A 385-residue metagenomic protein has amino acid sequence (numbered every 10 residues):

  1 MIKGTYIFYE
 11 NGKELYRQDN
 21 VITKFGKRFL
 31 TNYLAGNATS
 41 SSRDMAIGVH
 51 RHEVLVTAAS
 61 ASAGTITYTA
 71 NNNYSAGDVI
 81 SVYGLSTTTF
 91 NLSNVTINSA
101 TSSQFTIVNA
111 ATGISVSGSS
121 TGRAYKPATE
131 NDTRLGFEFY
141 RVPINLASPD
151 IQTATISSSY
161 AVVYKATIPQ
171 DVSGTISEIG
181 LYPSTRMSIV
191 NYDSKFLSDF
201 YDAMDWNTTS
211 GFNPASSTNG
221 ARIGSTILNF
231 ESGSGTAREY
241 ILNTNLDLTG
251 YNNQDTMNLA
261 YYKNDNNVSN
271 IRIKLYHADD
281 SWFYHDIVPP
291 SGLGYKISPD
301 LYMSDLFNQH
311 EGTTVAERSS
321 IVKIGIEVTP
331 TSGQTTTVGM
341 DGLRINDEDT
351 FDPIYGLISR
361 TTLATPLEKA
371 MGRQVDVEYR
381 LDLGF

Functional and structural regions predicted by a protein language model:
M1-E53, K126-S177, Y182-S198, N207 (+3 more regions): Small cysteine-rich, disulfide-bonded extracellular modules of the LU/uPAR three-finger superfamily and closely related
A38, N71-A76, D171-T175, T249-Y251 (+1 more regions): A short beta-turn/strand-edge loop motif at beta-sheet boundaries
E53-K126, L343, E348-D349: Small/polar beta-strand repeat architecture
V54-A61, N94-A100, A147-T155, S210-I223 (+1 more regions): Short, exposed beta-strand/loop patches in secreted or surface proteins that constitute
A70-N72, G84-S86, S99, Q170-V172 (+3 more regions): Non-cytosolic beta-sheet module surface loops
I80, I179, I271-I273: Short beta-strand elements bearing conserved aromatic residues within extracellular beta-rich modules
S99-A100, I156-S157, V288-I297, E368-K369: Short proline/glycine- and polar residue-rich coil/turn motifs
V190-D349: Beta-rich carbohydrate-recognition modules and glycan-binding surfaces
